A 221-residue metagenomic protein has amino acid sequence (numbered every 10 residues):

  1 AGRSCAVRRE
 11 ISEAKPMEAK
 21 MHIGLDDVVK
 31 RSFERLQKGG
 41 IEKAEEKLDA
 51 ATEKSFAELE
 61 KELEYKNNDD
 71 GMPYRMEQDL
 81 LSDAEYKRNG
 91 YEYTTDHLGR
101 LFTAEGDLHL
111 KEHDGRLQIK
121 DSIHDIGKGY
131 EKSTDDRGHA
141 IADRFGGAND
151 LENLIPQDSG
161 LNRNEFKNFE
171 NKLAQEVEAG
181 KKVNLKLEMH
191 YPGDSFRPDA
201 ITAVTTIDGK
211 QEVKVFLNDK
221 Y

Functional and structural regions predicted by a protein language model:
A1-R100, R116, V215, K220-Y221: Low-complexity, glycine/serine/proline-rich disordered segments that function as export/translocation leaders
L80-Y221: Domain-level detector of nuclease and nuclease-like folds in predominantly extracellular/periplasmic contexts
